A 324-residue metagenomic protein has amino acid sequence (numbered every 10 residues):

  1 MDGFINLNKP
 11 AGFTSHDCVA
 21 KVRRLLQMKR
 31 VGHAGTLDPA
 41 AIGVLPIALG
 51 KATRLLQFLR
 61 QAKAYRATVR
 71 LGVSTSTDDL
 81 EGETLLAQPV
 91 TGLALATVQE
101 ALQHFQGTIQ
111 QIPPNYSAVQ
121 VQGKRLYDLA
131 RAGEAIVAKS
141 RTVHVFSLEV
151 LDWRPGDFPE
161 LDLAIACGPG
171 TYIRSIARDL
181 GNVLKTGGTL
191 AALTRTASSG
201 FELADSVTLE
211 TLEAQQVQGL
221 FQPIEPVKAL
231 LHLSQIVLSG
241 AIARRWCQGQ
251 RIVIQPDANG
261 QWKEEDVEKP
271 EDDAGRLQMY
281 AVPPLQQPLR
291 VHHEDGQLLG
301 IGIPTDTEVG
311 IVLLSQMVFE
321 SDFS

Functional and structural regions predicted by a protein language model:
M1-D205, G300-G302: RNA pseudouridine synthases
M1-P10, H16-H33, L37, A41-I42 (+2 more regions): Accessory RNA 3′-end/elbow-binding domains used by RNA modification enzymes
